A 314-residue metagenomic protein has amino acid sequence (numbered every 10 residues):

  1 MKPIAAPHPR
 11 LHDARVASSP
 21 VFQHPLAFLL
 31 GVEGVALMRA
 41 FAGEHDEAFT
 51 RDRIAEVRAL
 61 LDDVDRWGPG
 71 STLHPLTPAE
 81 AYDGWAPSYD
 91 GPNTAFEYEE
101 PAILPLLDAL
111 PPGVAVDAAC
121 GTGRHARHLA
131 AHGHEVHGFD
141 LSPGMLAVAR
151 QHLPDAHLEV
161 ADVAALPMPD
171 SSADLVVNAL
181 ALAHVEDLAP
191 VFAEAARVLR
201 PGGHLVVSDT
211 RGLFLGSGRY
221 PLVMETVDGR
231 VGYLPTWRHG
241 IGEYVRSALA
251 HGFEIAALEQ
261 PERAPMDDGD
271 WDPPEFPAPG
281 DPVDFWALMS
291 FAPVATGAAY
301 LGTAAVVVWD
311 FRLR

Functional and structural regions predicted by a protein language model:
P9-L110, R124-H128, V148, H152 (+1 more regions): Conserved class I S-adenosyl-L-methionine
V114-A165: Class I SAM-dependent methyltransferase SAM/SAH-binding core
A164-V176: A short acidic, Gly/Pro-enriched loop at the edge of an enzyme's catalytic core that lines a small-molecule cofactor
L175-L188: A short SAM/SAH-binding and catalytic strip from SAM-dependent methyltransferases
A189-H204: A short glycine-rich, Lys/Arg-flanked "PGG" loop and its adjoining helix->strand segment in the class I
H204-G229: Conserved class I S-adenosyl-L-methionine
T236-L258: Short alpha-helix
E254-R314: Conserved Class I S-adenosyl-L-methionine
